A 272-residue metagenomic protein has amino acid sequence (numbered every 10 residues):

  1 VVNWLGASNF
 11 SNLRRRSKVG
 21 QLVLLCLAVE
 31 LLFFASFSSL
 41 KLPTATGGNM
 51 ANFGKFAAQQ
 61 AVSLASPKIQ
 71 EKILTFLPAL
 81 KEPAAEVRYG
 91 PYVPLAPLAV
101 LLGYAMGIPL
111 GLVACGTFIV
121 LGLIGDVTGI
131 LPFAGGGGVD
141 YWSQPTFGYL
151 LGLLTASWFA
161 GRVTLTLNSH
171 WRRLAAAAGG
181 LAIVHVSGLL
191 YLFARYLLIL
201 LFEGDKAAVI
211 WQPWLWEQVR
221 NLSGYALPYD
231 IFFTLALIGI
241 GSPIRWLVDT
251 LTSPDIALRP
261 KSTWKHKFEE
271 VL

Functional and structural regions predicted by a protein language model:
V2-G116: Hydrophobic transmembrane alpha-helices
V2-L42, A61, L131-L192, I238 (+3 more regions): Short helix-perturbing small/polar motifs within transmembrane alpha-helices
R14-S17, Y89, V139, I210-W216: Helix-boundary and loop/linker segments of multi-pass membrane transporters
L42-F56, R162-E270: Membrane-embedded alpha-helical hairpins and interfacial helices in multi-pass inner-membrane proteins
R88, Y92, A96-V100, A114-I119 (+8 more regions): Alpha-helical transmembrane segments of multi-pass membrane proteins, especially transporters and channels
A99-V100, L123-D126, L189, T234: Hydrophobic transmembrane alpha-helices of multi-pass small-molecule transporters
A114-L131: A glycine-rich, hydrophobic loop/mini-helix early in the fold
